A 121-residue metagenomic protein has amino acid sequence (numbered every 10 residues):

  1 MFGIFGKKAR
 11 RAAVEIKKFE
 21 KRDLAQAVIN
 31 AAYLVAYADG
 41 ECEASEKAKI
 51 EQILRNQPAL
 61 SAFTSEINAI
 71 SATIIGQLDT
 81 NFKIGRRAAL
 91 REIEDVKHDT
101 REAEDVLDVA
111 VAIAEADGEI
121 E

Functional and structural regions predicted by a protein language model:
M1-Y37, E41-E121: Small-residue-enriched hydrophobic alpha-helices in membranes
